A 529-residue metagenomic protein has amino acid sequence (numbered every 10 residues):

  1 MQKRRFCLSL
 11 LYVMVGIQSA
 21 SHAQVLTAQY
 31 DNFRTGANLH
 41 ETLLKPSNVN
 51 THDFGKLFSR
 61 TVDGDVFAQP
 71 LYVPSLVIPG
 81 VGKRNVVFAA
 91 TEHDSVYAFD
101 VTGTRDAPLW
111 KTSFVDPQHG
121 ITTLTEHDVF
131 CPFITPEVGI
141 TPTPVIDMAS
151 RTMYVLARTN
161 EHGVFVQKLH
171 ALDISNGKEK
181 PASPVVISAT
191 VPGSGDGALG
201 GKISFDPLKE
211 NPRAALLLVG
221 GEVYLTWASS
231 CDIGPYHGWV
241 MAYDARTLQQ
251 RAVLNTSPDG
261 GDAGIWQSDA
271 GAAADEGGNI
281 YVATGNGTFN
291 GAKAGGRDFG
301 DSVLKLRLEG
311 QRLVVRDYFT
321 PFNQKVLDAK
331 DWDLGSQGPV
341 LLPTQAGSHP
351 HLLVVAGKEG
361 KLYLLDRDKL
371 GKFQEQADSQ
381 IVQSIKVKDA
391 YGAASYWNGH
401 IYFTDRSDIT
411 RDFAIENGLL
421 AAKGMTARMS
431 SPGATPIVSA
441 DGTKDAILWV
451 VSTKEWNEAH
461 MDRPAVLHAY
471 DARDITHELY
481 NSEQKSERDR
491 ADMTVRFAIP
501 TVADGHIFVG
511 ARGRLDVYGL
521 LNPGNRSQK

Functional and structural regions predicted by a protein language model:
M1-L10: Bacterial N-terminal signal peptides that target proteins for export
S9-Q18: Bacterial N-terminal signal peptides
S19-A23: Sec/Tat signal peptide C-region and signal peptidase I cleavage site
Q24-Q345, H351-Q374, K388-F413, G433-A440 (+3 more regions): Mobile, glycine-rich extracellular loop/lid and propeptide segments that shape or gate substrate/ligand access
Q374-V387, A422-R428, S486-E487: Inter-blade linker and blade-boundary elements of WD-repeat/beta-propeller domains
I409, L420-A434: Detector for outer-membrane/organellar transmembrane beta-barrel domains, recognizing the amphipathic beta-strand
E416-G418: Subtilisin-like serine protease catalytic core
R526-K529: Short, solvent-exposed mixed-charge patches
